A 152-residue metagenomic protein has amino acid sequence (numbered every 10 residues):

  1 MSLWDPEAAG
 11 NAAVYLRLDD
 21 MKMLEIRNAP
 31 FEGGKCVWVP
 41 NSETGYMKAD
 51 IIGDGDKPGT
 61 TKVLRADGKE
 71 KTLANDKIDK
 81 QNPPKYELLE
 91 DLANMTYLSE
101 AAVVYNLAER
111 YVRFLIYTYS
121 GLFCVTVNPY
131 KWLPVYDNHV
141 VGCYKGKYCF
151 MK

Functional and structural regions predicted by a protein language model:
M1-K152: N-terminal entry segment of cytoskeletal motor ATPase domains
